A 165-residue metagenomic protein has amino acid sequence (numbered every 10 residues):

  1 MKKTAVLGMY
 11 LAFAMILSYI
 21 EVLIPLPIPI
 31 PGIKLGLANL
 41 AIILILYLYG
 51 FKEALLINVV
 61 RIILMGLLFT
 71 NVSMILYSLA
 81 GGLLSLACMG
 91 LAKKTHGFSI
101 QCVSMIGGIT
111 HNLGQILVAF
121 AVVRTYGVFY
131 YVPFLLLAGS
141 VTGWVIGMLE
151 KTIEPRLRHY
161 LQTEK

Functional and structural regions predicted by a protein language model:
M1-K3, K52, K94: Positively charged n-region of N-terminal signal peptides that target proteins for export
M1-L44: Hydrophobic transmembrane alpha-helices
T4-M9, L40, L44, L55-V59 (+3 more regions): Hydrophobic alpha-helical transmembrane segments
A14-S18, R61, S85, M89 (+5 more regions): Alpha-helical transmembrane segments of multipass membrane proteins
S18-L35, V60-M89, I100, V122-G127 (+1 more regions): Interfacial aromatic-anchored transmembrane helix boundaries in multi-pass membrane proteins
L37-F51, C88-K93: Generic transmembrane alpha-helix motif of multi-pass integral membrane proteins
Y47, F51-G66: Short hydrophobic interaction/assembly module
N71, I75-L76, K94-K165: Membrane-embedded alpha-helical hairpins and interfacial helices in multi-pass inner-membrane proteins
